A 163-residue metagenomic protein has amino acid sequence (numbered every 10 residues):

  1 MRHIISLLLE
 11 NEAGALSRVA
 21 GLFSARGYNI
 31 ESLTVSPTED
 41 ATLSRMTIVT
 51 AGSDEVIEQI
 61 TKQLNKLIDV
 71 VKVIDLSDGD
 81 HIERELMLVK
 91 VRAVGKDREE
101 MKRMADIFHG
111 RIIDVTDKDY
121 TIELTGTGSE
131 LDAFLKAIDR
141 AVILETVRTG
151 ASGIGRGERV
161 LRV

Functional and structural regions predicted by a protein language model:
M1-R45, V49-V163: Long, contiguous binding/interaction regions
